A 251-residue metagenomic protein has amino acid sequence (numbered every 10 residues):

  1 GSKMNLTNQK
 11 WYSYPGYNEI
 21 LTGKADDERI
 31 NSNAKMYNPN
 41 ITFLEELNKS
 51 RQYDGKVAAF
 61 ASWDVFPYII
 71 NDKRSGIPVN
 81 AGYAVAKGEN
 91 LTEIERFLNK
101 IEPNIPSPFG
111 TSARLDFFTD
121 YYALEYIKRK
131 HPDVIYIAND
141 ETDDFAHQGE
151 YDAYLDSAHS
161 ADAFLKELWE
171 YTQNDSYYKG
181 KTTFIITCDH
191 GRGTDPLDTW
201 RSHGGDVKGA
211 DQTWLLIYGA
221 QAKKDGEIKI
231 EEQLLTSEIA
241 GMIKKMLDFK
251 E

Functional and structural regions predicted by a protein language model:
G1-K49: Active-site nucleophile/metal-coordination loop of metallo-enzymes that catalyze phosphate/sulfate and related
M4-N5, D26-D27, W63-P67, D140-F145 (+2 more regions): Solvent-exposed loop/turn segments at secondary-structure junctions within structured extracellular/periplasmic domains
M4-N8, R29-K35, S107-A113, E125 (+2 more regions): Second-shell loop/turn segments in exported
Y17-G23, S202-F249: Substrate-binding rim/cap in mid-to-C-terminal beta-strand-loop elements of soluble/periplasmic
E19-L21, K56-A61, Y126-I127, D133-A138 (+3 more regions): Structural recognition of the beta-strand scaffold that forms the well-ordered cores of secreted hydrolase catalytic
D26-N33, G76-T111, L115: Acidic, His- and aromatic-enriched active-site or binding-groove loops in soluble protein domains that engage sugars
D72-R74, Y121-E167: Active-site His/acidic residue clusters
S160-R201, I243: Metal-dependent active-site segment of extracytoplasmic phospho-/sulfohydrolases and closely related
